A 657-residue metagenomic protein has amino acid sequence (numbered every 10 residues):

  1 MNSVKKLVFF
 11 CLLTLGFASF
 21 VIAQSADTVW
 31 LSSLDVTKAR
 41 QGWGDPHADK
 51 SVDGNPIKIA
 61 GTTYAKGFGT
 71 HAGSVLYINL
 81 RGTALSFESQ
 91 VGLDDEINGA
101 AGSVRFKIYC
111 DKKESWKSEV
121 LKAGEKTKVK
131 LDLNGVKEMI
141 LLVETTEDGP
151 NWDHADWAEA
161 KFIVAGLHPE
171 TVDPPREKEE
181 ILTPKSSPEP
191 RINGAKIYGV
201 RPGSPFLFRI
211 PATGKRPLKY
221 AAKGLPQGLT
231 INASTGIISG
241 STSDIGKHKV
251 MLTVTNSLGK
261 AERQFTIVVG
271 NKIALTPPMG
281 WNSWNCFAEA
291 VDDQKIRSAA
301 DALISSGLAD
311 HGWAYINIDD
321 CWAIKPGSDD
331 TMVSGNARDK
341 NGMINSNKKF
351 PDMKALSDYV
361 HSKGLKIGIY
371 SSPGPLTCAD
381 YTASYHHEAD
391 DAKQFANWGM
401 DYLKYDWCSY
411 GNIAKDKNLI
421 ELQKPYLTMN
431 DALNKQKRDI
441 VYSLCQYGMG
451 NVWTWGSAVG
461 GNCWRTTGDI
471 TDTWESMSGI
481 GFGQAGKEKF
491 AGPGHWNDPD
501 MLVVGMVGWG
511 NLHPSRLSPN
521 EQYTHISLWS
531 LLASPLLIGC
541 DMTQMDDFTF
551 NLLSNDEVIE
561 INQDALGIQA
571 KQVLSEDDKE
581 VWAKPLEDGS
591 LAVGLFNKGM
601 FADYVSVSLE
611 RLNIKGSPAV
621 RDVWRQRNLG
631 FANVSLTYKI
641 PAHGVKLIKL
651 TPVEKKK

Functional and structural regions predicted by a protein language model:
Q24-L182: Gly-Asp-aromatic-enriched flexible segments
P190-K215: Solvent-exposed, low-complexity, repeat-rich "mucin-like" stalks and linkers
I210, G246-L258: A short beta-strand micro-motif common to beta-rich folds, especially ectodomain repeats
G228-D244: Strand-loop-strand motifs at the edges of beta-sheets in extracellular beta-sandwich domains
N285, A299, L303-N418: Aromatic-lined carbohydrate-binding/catalytic grooves of carbohydrate-active enzymes
D390, R438-D541, N562: Glycan-recognition surfaces
Y523, W529-L532, L537-G539, S575-I614 (+1 more regions): Carbohydrate-binding surface patches
F631-K657: C-terminal beta-strand-rich structural cap/linker in extracellular carbohydrate-active enzymes
